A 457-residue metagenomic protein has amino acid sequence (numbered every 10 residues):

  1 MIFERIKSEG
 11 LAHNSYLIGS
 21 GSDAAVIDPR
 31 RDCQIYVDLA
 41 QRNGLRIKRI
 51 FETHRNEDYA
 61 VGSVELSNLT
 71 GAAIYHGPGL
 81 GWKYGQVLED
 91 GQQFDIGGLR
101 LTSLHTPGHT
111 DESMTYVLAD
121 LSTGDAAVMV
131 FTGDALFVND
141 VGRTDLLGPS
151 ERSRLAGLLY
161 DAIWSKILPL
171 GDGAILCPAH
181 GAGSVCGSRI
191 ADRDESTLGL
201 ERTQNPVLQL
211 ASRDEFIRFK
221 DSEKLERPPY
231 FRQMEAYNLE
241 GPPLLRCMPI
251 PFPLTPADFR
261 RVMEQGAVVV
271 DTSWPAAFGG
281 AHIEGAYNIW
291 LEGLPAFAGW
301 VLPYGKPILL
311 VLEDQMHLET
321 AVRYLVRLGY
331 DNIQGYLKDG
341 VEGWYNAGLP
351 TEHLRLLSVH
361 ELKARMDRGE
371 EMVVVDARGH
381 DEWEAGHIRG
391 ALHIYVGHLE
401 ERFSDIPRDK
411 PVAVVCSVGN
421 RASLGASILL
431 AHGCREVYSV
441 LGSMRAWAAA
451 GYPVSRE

Functional and structural regions predicted by a protein language model:
M1-R46, Y116-G133, N139: Conserved beta-strand hairpin/beta-sheet module of binuclear metal-dependent hydrolase folds, prominently
I18, D28, H54, L66 (+8 more regions): Divalent metal-coordination and catalytic microenvironments
V26-I27, R46-N56, Y75-P78, T106-G108 (+4 more regions): Active-site neighborhood of phospho(di)ester-bond hydrolases with catalytic His/Asp-centered motifs
P29-R30, R55, T110, M129 (+6 more regions): Active-site metal-binding loops of divalent metal-dependent hydrolases
C33-Y75: Active-site metal-binding motif and surrounding structural segment of the metallo-beta-lactamase
S63, S67-N68, A72-I74, P78-G108 (+1 more regions): Hydrophobic, small-residue-rich alpha-helical packing segments that form membrane-like cores
T123-M129, N139, E151-C247: Divalent-metal (often Zn2+) His-rich catalytic cores of metallo-beta-lactamase-fold enzymes
R143-D145, L200-A236, P242-P243, C247-M248 (+3 more regions): Rhodanese-like catalytic fold shared by cysteine-dependent sulfurtransferases and DSP/PTP-type phosphatases
